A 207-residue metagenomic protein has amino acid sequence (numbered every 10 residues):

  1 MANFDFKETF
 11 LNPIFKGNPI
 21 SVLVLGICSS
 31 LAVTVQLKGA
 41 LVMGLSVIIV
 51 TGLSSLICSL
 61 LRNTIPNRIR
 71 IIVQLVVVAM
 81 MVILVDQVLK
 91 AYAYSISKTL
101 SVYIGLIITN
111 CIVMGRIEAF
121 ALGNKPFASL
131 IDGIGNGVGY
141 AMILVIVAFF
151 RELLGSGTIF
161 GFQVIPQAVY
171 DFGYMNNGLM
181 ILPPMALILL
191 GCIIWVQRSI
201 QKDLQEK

Functional and structural regions predicted by a protein language model:
M1-L11, Q201-K207: Intrinsically disordered, low-complexity non-transmembrane regions of multi-pass membrane transporters
N12, S59-N63, A128-N136: Short amphipathic alpha-helical coupling elements at transmembrane boundaries
L25-L31, V47-G52, A79-D86, I108-I112 (+2 more regions): Hydrophobic core segments of alpha-helical transmembrane domains in multi-pass membrane transport and ion-translocation
L37-L53, V73, S97-I108: Structural signature of hydrophobic alpha-helical transmembrane segments
S54-N67, M114-N124, R198: C-terminal ends of transmembrane helices
I65-V78, T99-G105, D132: Cytoplasmic-side transmembrane-helix entry/capping segments in multi-pass membrane proteins
L84-T99: Transmembrane alpha-helix boundary signature
F160-L179: Short, membrane-exposed interhelical loops at transmembrane-helix boundaries
